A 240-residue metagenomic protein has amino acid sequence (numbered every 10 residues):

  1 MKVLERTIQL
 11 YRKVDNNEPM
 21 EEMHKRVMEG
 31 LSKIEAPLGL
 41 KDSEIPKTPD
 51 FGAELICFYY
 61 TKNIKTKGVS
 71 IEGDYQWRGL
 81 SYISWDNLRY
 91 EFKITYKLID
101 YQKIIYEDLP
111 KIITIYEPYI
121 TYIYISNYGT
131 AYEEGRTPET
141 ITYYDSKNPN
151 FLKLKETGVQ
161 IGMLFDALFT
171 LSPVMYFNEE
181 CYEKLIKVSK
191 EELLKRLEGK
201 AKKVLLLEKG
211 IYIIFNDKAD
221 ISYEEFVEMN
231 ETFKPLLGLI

Functional and structural regions predicted by a protein language model:
M1-D42, A131-I240: C-terminal interaction module
A36-I141: Internal, hydrophobic cores of structured domains that mediate oligomerization or house catalytic pockets within large
